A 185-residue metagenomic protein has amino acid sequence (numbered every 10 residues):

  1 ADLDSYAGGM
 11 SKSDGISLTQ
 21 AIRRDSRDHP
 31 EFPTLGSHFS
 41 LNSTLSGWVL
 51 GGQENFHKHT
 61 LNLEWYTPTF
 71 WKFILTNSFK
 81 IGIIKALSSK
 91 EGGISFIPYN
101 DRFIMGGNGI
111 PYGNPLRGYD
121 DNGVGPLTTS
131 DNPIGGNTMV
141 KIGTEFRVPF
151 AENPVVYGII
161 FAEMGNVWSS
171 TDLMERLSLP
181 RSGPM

Functional and structural regions predicted by a protein language model:
A1-E31, G125-T129: Outer-membrane beta-barrel transmembrane domain signature of Gram-negative proteins, especially the mid-to-C-terminal
D14-L18, L35-M185: C-terminal transmembrane beta-barrel domains of outer membrane proteins
